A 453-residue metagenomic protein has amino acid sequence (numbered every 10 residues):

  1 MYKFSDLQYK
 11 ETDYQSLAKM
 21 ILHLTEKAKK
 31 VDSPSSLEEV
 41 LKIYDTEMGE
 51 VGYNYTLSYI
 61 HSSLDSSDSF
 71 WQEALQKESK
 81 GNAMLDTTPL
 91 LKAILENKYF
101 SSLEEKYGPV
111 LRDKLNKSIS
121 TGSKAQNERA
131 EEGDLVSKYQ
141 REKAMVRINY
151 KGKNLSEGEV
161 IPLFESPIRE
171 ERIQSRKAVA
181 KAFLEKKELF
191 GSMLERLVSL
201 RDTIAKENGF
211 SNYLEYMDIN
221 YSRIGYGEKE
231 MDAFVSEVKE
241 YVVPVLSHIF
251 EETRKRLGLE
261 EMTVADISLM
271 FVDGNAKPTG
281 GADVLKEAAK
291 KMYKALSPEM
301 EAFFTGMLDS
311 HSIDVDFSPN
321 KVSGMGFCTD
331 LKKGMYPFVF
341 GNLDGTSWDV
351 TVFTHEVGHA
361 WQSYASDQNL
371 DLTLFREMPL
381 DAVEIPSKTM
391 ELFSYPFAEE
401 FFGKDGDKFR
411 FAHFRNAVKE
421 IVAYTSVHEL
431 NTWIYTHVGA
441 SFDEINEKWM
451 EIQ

Functional and structural regions predicted by a protein language model:
M1-N275: A well-structured
T121, V179-K186, Y226-D232, I267-K277 (+5 more regions): Glycine- and acidic
E157-R172, P278-T354, G358-S363: Active-site-adjacent "gating/activation" loops or surface patches in catalytic cores
E240-Y241, S366, E377-D405, K419: Post-HExxH zinc-binding segment in Zn-dependent metallohydrolases
T253-V272, G306-D316, E377-A382, A412-F414 (+1 more regions): A glycine-rich phosphate-binding loop feature that marks nucleotide/adenosyl-phosphate handling sites
L259-E287, Q362, F409-E420, T425: Long, K/E/R/D-enriched contiguous segments that form extended
G358-L372, F393: Catalytic Zn2+-binding segment of zinc metalloproteases
P396-Q453: Long, amphipathic alpha-helical stalk/connector segments used for oligomerization, subunit docking, or mechanical
